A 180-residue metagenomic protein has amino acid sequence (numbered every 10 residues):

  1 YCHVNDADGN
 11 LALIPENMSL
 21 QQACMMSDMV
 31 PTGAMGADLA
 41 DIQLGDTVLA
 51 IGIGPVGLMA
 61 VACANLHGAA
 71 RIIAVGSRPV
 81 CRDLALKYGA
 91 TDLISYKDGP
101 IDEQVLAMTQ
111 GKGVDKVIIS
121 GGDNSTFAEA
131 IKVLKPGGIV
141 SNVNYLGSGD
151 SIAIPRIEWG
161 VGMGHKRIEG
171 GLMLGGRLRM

Functional and structural regions predicted by a protein language model:
Y1-L11: Glycine-rich phosphate/adenylate-binding loop and adjacent beta-alpha elements of nucleotide- or dinucleotide-binding
A7, G68, Y88-G89, V133-P136 (+1 more regions): Short, structured coil segments at secondary-structure junctions
L11-G99, E103: Mid-domain Rossmann-like dinucleotide-binding core that forms the NAD(H)/NADP(H) cofactor-binding site
A40-I42, T109, G121, K132-K135: A generic alpha-to-beta junction signature in SAM-dependent methyltransferases
I101-G111: Conserved amphipathic alpha-helix within the SDR
D115-I118, S141: N-terminal Rossmann-like NAD(P) cofactor-binding module of classical short-chain dehydrogenase/reductase
D123-M180: Glycine-rich phosphate-binding loop and adjacent beta-alpha segment of Rossmann(oid) nucleotide-cofactor-binding
